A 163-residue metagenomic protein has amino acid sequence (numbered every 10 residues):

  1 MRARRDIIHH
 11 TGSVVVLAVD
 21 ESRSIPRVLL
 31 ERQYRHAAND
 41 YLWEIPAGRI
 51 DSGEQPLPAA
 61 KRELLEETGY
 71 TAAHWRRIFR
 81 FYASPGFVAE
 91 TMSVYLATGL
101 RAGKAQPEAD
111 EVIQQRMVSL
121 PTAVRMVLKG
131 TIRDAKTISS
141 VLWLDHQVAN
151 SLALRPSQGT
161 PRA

Functional and structural regions predicted by a protein language model:
M1-L17, R23: Acidic, metal-coordinating catalytic segment for phosphate/diphosphate chemistry, firing primarily on the Nudix
A3, V14-V15, R49-A135, R155 (+1 more regions): Unchanged
L17-A18, V28-Q33: Beta-strand scaffold of nucleotide-dependent catalytic cores
R23-P26, R101-G103: Short helix-loop capping/hinge motifs at secondary-structure junctions, enriched in acidic/polar residues
R27, Y41, T91-S93: Short beta-strand micro-motifs in enzyme catalytic cores
H36-W43: A conserved beta-turn-beta hairpin within the catalytic core of GNAT-like acetyltransferases that forms part
D145-P156: Short helix-capping/linker segments at secondary-structure and domain boundaries
